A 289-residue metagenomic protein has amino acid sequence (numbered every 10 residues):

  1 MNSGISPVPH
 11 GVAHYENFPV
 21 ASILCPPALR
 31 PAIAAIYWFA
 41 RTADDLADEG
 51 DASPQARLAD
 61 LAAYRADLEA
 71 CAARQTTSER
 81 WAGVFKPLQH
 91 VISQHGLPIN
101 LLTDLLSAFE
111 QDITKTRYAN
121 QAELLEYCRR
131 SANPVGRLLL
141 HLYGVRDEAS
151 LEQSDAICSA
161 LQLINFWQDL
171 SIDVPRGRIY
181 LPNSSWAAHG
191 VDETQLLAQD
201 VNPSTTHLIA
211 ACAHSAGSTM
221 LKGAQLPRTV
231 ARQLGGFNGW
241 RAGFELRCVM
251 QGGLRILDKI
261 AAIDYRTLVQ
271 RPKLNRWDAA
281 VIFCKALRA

Functional and structural regions predicted by a protein language model:
M1-L161, W167-A289: Catalytic cores of Mg2+-dependent Asp-rich isoprenoid enzymes
